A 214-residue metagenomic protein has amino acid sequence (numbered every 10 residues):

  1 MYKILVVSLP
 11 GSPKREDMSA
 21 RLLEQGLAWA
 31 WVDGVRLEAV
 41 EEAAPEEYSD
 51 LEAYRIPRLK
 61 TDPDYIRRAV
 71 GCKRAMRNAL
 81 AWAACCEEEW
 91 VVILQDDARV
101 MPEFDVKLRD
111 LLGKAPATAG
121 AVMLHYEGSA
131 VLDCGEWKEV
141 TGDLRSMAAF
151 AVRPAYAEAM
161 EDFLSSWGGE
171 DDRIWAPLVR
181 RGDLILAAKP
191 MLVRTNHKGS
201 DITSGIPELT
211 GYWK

Functional and structural regions predicted by a protein language model:
M1-L94, A98-K214: An acidic/histidine-cluster motif and surrounding catalytic segment that typifies divalent-metal-assisted enzyme active
